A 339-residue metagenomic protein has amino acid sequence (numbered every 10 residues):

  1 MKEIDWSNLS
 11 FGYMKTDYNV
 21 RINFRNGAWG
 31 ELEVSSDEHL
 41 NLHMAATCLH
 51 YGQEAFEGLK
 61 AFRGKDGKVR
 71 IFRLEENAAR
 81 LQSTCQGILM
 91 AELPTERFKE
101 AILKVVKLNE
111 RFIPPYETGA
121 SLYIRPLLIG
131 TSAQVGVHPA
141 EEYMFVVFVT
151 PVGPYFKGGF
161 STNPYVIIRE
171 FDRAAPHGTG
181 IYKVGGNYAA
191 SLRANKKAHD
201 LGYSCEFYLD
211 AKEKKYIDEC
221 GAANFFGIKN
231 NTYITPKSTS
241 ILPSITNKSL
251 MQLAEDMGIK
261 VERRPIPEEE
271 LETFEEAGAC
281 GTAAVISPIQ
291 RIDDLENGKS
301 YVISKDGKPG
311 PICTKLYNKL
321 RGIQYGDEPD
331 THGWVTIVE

Functional and structural regions predicted by a protein language model:
M1-V105, L127, Q134-E339: Helix-start/capping segments and mature chain N-termini
T95, V105-G119: Charged, gly/pro-rich active-site loop segments
P115-I129: Extended, Lys/Arg-enriched charged tracts that mediate electrostatic binding to polyanionic substrates
